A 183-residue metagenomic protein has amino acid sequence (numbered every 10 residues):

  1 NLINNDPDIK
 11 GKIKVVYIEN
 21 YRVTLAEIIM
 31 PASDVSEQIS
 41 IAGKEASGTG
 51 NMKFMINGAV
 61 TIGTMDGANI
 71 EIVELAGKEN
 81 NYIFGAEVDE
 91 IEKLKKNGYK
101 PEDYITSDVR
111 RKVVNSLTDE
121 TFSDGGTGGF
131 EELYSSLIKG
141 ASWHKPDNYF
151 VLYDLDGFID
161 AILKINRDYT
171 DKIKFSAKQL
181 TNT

Functional and structural regions predicted by a protein language model:
N1-E27: Catalytic cores of eukaryotic secretory-pathway lumenal/extracellular enzymes that build and remodel glycoconjugates
V16, E37-Q38: Short catalytic-loop micro-motif centered on adjacent basic/acidic residues
P31-S33, I39-K178: Catalytic binding pocket for nucleotide-activated donors in carbohydrate/polymer assembly enzymes
